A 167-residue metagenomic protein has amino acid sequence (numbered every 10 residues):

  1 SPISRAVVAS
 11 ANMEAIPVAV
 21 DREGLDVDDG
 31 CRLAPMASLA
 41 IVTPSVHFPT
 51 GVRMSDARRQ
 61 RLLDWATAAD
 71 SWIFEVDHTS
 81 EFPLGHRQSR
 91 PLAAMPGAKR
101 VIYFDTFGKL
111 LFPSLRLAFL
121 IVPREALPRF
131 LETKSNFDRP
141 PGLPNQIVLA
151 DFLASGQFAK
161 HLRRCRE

Functional and structural regions predicted by a protein language model:
S1-M13: Substrate-binding/gating loop at the entrance of the active-site cleft, primarily in PLP-dependent aminotransferase-like
V7, R32-L33, L111: Structural alpha-helical scaffold elements that stabilize or flank donor/cofactor-binding regions in carbohydrate
A9, L92-G97: Short, conserved catalytic or adaptor-binding loops enriched in Gly and charged residues
A11, A68-A69, K99: Helix C-cap/helix->beta junction micro-motif
N12-D21: Short beta-strand->loop structural element characteristic of the AMP-binding/adenylate-forming
R22-L84: Active-site phosphate-binding strand-loop segment of PLP-dependent enzymes
G97-R166: Conserved core segment of the aminotransferase class I/II
